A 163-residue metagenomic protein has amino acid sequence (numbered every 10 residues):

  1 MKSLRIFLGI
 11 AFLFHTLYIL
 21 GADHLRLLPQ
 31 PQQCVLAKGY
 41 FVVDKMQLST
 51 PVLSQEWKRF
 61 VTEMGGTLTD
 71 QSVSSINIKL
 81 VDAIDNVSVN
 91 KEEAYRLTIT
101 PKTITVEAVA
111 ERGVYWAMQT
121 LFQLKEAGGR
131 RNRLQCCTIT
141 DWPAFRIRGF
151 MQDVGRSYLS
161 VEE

Functional and structural regions predicted by a protein language model:
M1-L8: Bacterial N-terminal signal peptides that target proteins for export
R5, R112, Y158-L159: A generic structural signal for alpha-helix starts
I10, H15-P143: Acidic, contiguous N-terminal accessory segments
C136-E163: An acidic-aromatic substrate-binding cleft motif
